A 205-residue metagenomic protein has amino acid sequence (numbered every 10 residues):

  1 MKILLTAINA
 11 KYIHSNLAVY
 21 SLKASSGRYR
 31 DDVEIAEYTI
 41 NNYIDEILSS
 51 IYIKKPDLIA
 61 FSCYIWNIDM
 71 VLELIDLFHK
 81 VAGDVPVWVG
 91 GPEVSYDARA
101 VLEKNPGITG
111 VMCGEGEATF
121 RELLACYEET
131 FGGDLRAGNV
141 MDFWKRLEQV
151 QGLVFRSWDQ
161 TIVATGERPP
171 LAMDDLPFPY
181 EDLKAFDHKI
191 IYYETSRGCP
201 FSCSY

Functional and structural regions predicted by a protein language model:
M1-K2, H188: A short, charged/proline- and glycine-enriched loop that marks the coil->beta-strand transition at the N-terminal
K2, A18, S25, D32-P169: Glycine-rich beta-alpha loop elements in corrinoid/cobalamin-binding modules across cobalamin-dependent enzymes
K2-K11: Nucleotide-activated donor-dependent transferases that construct or modify glycoconjugates
T6, V89-P92, T195-S196: Short hydrophobic "strand-cap" motifs at the C-terminus of beta-strands
Y12, W66, Y96, V101 (+2 more regions): Tryptophan-centric aromatic hotspots in well-structured domains and transmembrane helices
Y12-A18: Short N-terminal binding/cap micro-motifs at the start of the first secondary-structure element
I13, P170-D175: A short local loop/turn or secondary-structure capping micro-motif enriched for an aromatic residue
D174-Y205: Radical SAM [4Fe-4S] cluster-binding motif and immediate context
